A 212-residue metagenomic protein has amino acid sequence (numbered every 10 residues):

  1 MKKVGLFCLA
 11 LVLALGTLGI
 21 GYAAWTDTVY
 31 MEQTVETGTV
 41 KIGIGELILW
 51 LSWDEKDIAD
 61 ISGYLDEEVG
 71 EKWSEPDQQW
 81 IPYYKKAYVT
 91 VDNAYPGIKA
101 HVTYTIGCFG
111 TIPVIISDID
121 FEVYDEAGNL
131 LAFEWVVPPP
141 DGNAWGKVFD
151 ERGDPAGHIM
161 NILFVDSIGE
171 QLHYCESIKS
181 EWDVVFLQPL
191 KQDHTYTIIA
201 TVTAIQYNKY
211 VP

Functional and structural regions predicted by a protein language model:
M1-T39: Membrane engagement elements in two modes
A24-P212: Surface-exposed, hydrophilic segments of mature proteins
